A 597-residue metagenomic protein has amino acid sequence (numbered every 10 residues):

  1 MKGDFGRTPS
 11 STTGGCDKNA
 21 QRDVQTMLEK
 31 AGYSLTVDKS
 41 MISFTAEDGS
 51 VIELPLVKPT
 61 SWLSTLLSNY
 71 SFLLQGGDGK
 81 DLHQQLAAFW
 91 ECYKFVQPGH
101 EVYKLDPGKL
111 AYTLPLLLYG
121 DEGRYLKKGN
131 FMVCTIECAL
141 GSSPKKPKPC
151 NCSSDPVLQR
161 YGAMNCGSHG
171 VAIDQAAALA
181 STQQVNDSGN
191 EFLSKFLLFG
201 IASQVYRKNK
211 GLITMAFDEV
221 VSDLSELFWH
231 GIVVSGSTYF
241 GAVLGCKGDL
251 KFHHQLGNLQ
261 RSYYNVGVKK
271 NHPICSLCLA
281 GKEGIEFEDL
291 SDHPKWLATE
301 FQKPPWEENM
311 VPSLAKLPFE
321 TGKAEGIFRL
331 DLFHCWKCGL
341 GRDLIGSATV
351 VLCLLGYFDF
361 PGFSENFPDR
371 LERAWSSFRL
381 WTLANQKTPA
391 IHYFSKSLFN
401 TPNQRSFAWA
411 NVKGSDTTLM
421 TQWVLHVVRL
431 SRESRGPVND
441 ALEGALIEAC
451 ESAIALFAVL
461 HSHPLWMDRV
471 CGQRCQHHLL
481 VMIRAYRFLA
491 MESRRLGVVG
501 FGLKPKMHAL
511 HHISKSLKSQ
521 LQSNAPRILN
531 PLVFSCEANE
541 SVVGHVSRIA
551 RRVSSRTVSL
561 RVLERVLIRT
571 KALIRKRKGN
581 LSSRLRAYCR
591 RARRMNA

Functional and structural regions predicted by a protein language model:
M1-D38, K578-A597: Intrinsically disordered, low-structural-confidence terminal and linker regions
T13, D17-G120, Q204-R207, A216-F217 (+2 more regions): Charged (Asp/Glu and Lys/Arg) segments that form or flank catalytic channels of large polymer- and nucleotide-handling
E122-K127: Short acidic, Gly/Ser-rich segments with clustered Asp/Glu that frequently serve as metal-coordination loops in enzyme
K128-G129, V233, I391, S547 (+1 more regions): Intrinsically disordered, low-complexity regions enriched in proline, serine, glycine and charged residues
K128-N130, F287-E288: Short, solvent-exposed loop/turn and secondary-structure capping segments
V133-H230, S291, W296-E320: E2/UBC-UEV (E2-variant) core
I201, I274, A538, V542: The −1 position to Zn-ligating cysteines in a subset of zinc-ribbon hairpins
P402-N403, A408, V412, D416 (+1 more regions): Terminal interaction-prone segments of large eukaryotic proteins
